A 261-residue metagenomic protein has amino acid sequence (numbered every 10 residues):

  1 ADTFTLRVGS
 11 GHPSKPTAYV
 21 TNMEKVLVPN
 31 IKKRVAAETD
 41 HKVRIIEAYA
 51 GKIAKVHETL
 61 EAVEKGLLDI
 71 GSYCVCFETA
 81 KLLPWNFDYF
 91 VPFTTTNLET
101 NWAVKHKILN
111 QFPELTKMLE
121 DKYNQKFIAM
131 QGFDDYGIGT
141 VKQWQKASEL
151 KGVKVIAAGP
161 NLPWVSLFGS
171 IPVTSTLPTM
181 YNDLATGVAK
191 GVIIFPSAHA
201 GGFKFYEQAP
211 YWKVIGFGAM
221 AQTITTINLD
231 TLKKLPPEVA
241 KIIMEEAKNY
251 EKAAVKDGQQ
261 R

Functional and structural regions predicted by a protein language model:
A1-W102, K117-R261: N-terminal secretory/targeting leader peptides
W102-T116: Signature of the catalytic double-stranded beta-helix
